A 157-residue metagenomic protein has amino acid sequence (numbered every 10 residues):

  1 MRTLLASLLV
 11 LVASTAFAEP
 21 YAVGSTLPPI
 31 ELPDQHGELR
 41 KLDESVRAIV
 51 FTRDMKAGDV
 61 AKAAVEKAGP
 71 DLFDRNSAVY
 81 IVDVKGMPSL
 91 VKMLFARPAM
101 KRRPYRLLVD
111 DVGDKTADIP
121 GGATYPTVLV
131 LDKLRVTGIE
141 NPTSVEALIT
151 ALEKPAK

Functional and structural regions predicted by a protein language model:
M1-L4: Positively charged n-region of N-terminal signal peptides that target proteins for export
A13-A18: N-terminal signal peptide c-region/cleavage motif recognized by signal peptidases
P29-V46: A short beta-strand-turn-helix
L42-E44, D110-L148: Thiol/disulfide oxidoreductase modules built on the thioredoxin-like
A48, K56-A99: Structural microenvironment flanking redox-active thiols in thiol-disulfide oxidoreductases
V50-T52, V130: Structural cue for short, hydrophobic secondary-structure segments
V79-I81, F95-T124: Short, internal strand/loop/helix patches that form the active-site neighborhood or redox-interaction surface
V145-K157: A short, polar/charged loop-to-alpha-helix boundary motif
